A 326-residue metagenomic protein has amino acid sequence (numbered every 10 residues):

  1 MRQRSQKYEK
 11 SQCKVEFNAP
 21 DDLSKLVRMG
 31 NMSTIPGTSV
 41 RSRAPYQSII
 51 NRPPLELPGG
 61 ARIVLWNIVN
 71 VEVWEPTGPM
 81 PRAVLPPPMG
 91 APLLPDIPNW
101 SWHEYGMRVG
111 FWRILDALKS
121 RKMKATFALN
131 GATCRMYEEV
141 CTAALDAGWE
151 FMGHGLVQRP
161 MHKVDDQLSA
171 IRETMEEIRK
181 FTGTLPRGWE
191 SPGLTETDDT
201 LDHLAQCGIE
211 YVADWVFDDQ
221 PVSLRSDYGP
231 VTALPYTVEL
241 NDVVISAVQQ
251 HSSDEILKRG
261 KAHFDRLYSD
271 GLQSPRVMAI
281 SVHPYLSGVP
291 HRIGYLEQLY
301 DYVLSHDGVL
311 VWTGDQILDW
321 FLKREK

Functional and structural regions predicted by a protein language model:
R2-R4, R28: Basic polycationic patches enriched in arginine
Q3, D22-L23: Compositionally biased non-globular segments, especially hydrophobic aliphatic-rich helices of signal peptides
Y8-K10, G294: Residues at secondary-structure transition points
E9, A19-D22: Short hydrophobic alpha-helical segments enriched in small aliphatic residues
F17, L26-G188, G193-T232, L257-I280 (+1 more regions): Catalytic alpha-helical scaffold of carbohydrate-active enzymes acting on polysaccharides/glycoconjugates
P235-R266: A conserved mid-domain beta-alpha-beta active-site/ligand-binding segment of alpha/beta enzyme cores
E239-N241, V282-Y285: Active-site clefts of carbohydrate-active enzymes
